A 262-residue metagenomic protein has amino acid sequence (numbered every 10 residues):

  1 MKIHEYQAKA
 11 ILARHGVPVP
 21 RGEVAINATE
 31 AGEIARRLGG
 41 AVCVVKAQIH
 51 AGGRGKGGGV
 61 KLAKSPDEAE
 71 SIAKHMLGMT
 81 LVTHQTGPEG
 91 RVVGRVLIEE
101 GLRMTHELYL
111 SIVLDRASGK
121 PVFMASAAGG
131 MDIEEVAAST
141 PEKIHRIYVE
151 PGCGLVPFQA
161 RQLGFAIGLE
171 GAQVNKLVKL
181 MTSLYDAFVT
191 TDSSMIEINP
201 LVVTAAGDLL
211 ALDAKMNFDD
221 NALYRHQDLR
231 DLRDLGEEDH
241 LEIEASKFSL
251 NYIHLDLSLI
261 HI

Functional and structural regions predicted by a protein language model:
M1-R37, A41: A conserved helix-loop-beta module that forms one wall/lid of the active-site cleft in ATP-utilizing catalytic domains
E5-A8, L12, L38-R54, T83-R103 (+3 more regions): ATP-grasp fold ATP-binding core
V19-G22, V45-K74, Y109, D132-I133 (+2 more regions): Glycine-rich phosphate-binding loop of ATP-grasp-fold ATP-dependent ligases
G87-E142: Hydrophobic alpha-helical hairpins/lids featuring a short glycine-rich hinge
D132-L177: Cap/lid and interdomain-hinge subdomains that line or gate substrate/regulatory clefts in soluble alpha/beta enzymes
Q159-L201: A long amphipathic alpha-helix within ATP-dependent nucleotide-binding catalytic cores
A205-D256: Acidic, glycine-rich loop-and-beta core segments that form the ion-binding/anion-interacting portion of active sites
I260-I262: Conserved small/polar residues in nucleotide/adenosyl-binding loops
